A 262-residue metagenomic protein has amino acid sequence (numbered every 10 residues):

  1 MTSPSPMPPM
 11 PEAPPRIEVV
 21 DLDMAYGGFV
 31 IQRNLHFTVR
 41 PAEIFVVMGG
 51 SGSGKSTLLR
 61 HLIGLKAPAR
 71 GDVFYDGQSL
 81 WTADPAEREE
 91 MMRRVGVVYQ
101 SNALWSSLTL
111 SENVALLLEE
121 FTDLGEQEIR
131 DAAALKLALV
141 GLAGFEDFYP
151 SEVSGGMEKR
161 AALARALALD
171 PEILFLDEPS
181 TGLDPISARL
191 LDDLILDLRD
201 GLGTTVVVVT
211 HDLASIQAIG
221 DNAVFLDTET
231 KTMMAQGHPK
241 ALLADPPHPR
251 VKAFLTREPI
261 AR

Functional and structural regions predicted by a protein language model:
I63: Helix-to-loop junction immediately C-terminal to a conserved catalytic motif
G71-S79: Conserved ABC transporter NBD signature motif
E126-F145: Conserved ABC ATPase "signature" region
Y149-V153, M157: Conserved ABC ATPase signature
D170: Conserved catalytic motifs of ABC-family nucleotide-binding domains
L174-D177: Catalytic Walker B motif of ABC-type/P-loop ATPase nucleotide-binding domains
